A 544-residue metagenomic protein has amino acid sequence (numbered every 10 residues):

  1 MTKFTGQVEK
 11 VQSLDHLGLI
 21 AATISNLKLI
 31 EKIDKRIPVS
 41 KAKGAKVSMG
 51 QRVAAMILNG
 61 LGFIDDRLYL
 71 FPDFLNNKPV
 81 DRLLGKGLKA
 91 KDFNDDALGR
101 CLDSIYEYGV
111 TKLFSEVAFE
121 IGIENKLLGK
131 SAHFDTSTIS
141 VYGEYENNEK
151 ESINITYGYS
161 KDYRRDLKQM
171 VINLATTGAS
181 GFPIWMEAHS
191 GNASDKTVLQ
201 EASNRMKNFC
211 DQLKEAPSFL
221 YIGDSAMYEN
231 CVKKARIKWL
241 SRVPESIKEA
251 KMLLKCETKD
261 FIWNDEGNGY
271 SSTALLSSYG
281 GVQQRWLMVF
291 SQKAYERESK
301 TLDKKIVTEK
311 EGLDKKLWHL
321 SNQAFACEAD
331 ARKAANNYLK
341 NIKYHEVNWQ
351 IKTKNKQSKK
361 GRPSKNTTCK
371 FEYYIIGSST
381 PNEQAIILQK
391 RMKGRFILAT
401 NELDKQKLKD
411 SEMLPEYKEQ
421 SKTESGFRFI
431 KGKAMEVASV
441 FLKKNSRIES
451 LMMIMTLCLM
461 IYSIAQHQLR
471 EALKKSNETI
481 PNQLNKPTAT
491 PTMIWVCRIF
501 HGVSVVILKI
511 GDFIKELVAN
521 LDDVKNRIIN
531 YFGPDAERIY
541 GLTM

Functional and structural regions predicted by a protein language model:
M1-I24, I30, D34-M544: Anion-binding and metal-coordination hotspots
